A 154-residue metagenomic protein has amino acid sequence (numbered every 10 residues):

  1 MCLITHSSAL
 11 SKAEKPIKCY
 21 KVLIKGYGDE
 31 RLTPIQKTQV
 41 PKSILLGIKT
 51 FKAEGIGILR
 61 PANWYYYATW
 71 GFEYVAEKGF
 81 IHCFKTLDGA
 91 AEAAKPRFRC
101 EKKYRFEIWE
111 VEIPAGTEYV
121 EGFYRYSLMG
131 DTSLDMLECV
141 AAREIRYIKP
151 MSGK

Functional and structural regions predicted by a protein language model:
M1-I81, L87-K154: Conserved NAD+-utilizing ADP-ribose enzyme module
